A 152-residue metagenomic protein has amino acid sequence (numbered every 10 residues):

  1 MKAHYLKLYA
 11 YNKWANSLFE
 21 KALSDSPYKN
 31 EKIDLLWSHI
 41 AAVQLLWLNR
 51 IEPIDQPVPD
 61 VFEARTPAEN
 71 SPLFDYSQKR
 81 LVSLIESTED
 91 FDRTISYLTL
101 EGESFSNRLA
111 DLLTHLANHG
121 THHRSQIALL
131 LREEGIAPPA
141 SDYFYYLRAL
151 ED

Functional and structural regions predicted by a protein language model:
K2-L6, P67-A68: Active-site rim elements
Y5-F62, E103-D152: Short, contiguous alpha-helical
Q56-L98: Helix-adjacent hinge/juxtasegments
